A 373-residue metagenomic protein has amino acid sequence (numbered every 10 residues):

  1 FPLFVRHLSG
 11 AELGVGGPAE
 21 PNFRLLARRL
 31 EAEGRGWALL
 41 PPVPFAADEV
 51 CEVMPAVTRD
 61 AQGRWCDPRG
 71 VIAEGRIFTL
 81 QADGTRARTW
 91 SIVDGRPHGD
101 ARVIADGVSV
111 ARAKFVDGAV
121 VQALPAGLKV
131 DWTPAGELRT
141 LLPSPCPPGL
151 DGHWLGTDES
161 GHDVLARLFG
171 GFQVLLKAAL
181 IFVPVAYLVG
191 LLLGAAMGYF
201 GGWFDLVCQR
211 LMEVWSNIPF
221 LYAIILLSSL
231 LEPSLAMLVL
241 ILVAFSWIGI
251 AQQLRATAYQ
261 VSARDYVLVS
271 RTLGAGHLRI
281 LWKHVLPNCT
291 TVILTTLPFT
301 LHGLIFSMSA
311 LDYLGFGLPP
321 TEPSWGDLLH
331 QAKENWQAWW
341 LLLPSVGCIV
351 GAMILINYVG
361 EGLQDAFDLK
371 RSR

Functional and structural regions predicted by a protein language model:
F1-G75, T79-T85, R96, I104-V110 (+6 more regions): Gly/Trp-centered helix-boundary motif
T157-R373: Alpha-helical transmembrane segments of integral membrane proteins, especially multi-pass inner/plasma-membrane
